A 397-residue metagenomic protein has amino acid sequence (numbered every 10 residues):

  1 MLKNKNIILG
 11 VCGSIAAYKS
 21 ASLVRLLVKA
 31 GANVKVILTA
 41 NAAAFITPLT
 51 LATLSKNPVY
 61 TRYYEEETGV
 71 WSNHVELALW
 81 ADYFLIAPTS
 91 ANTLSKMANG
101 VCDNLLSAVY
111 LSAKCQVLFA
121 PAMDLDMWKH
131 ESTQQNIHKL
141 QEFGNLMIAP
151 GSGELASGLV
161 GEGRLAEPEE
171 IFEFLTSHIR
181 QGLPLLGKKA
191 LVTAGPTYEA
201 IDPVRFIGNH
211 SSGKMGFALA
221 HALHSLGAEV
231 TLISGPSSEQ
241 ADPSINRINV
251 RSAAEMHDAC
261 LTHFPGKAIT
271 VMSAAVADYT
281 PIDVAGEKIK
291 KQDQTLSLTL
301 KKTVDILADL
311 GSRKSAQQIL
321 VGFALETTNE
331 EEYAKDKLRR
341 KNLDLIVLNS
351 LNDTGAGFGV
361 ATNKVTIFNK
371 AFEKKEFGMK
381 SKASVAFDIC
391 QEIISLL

Functional and structural regions predicted by a protein language model:
M1-L118, D124-G213, F217-L325, N329-L397: A cross-family phosphate/adenosyl-ligand binding-site feature
